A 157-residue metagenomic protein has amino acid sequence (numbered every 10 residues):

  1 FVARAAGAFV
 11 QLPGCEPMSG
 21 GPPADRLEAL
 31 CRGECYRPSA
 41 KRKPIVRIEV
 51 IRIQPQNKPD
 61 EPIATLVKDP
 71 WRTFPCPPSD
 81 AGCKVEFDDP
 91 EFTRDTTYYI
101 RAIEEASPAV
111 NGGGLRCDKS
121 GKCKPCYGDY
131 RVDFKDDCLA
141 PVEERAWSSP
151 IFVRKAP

Functional and structural regions predicted by a protein language model:
F1-P157: C-terminal functional module detector
